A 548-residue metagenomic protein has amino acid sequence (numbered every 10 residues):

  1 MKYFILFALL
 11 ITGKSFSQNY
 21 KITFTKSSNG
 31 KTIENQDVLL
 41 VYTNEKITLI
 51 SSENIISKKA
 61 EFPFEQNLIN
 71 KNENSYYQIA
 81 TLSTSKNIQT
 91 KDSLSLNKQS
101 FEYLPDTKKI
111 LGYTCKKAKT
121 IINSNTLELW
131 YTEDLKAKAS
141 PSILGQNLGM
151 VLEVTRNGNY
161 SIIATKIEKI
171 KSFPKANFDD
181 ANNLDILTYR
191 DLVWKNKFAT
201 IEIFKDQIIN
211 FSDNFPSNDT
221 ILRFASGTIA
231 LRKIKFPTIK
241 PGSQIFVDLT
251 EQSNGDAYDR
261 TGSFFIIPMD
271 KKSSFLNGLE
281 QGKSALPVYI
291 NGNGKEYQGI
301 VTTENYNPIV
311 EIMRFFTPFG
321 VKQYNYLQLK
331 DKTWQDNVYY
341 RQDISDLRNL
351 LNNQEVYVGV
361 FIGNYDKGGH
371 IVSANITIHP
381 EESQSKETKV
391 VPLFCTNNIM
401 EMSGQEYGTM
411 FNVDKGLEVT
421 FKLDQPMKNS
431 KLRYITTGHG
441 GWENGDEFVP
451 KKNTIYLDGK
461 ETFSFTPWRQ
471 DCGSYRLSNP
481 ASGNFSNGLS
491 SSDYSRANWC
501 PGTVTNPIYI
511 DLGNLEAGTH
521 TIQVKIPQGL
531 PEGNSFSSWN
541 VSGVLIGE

Functional and structural regions predicted by a protein language model:
M1-F24: Bacterial Sec-dependent N-terminal signal peptides
Y3, T114, P426-K428: Short loop/turn motifs at secondary-structure junctions
L6-L9, K46, D134, K169 (+3 more regions): Residue-level marker of positions within ordered structural domains that often coincide with functionally constrained
A8, G13-S15, K31-T32, K109-L111 (+8 more regions): Sterically constrained small-residue positions within well-ordered secondary structures of folded domains
I11-N19, I69-N72, K136-G149, K233-S243 (+1 more regions): Short, surface-exposed loop and linker segments with low hydrophobicity and enrichment for Pro/Ser/Thr
Q18, T25, V544-E548: Short amphipathic alpha-helical segments
N19-N196: Extended soluble regions of mature proteins
N177-E548: Extracellular/secretory-pathway and virion-surface proteins
